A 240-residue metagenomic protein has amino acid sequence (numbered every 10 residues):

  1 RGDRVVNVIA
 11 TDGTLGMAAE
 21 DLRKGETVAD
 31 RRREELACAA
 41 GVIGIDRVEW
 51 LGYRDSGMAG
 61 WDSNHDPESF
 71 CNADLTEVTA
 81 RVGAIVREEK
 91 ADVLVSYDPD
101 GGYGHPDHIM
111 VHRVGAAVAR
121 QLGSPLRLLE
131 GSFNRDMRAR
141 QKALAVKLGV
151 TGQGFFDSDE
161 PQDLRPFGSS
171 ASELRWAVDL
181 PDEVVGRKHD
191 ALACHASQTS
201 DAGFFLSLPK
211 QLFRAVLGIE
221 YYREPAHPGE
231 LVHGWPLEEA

Functional and structural regions predicted by a protein language model:
R1-K90, A116-A117, Q121, R223 (+1 more regions): Active-site rim/loop-helix segments in enzyme catalytic domains that contact anionic ligands
N64, E68, N72-A240: Metal-dependent de-N-acetylase/amidase catalytic core
